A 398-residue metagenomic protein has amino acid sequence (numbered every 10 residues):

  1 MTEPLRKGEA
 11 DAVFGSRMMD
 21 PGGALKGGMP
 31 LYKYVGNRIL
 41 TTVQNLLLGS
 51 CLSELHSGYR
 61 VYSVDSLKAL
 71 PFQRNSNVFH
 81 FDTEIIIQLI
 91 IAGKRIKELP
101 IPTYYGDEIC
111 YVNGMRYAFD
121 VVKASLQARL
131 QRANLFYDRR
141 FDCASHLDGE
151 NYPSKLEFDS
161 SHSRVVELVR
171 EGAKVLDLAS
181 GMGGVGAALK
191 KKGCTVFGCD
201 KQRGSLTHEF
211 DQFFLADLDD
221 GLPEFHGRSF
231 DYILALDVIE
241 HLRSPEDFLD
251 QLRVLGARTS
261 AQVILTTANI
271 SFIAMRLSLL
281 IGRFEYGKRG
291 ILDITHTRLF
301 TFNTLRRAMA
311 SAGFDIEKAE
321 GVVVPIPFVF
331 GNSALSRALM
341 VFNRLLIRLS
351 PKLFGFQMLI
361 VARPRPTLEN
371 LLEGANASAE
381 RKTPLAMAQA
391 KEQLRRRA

Functional and structural regions predicted by a protein language model:
M1-F79, G106-N113, V122, S271-G290: Acceptor/aglycone-binding surface of glycosyltransferases and processive sugar-polymer synthases
N77, I86-P102: Catalytic donor-sugar/metal-binding loop of nucleotide-sugar-dependent glycosyltransferases
F81-Q88, L305: Short active-site alpha-helical segment characteristic of glycosyltransferases and processive polysaccharide synthases
K97-N113, V323-F330: Active-site donor/metal-binding and catalytic loop motifs of nucleotide-sugar-dependent glycosylation enzymes
A133-R228, Y232, E246-L249, L265 (+6 more regions): Conserved N-terminal segment of class I S-adenosyl-L-methionine
L234-R243: A short SAM/SAH-binding and catalytic strip from SAM-dependent methyltransferases
L249-A261: A short glycine-rich, Lys/Arg-flanked "PGG" loop and its adjoining helix->strand segment in the class I
K288-T304: Acceptor-substrate binding/catalytic loop of class I
